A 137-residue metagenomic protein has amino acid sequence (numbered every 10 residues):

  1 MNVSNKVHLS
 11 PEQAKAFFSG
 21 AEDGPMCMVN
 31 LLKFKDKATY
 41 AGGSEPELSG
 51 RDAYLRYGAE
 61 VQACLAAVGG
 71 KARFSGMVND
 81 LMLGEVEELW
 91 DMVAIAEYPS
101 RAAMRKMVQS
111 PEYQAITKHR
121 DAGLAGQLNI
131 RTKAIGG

Functional and structural regions predicted by a protein language model:
M1-M92, P99-A103, K133-G137: Short S/T/G/P-rich N-terminal loop/turn motif that feeds into the first structured element of a domain
I95-G137: Short, Lys/Arg-rich amphipathic alpha-helical interaction segments that bind nucleic acids or acidic protein surfaces
